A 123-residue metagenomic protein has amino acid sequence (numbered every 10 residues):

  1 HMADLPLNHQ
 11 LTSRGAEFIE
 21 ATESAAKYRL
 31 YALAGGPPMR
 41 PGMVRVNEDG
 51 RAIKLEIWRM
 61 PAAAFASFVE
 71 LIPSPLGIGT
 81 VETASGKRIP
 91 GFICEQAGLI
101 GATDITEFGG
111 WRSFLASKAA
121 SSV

Functional and structural regions predicted by a protein language model:
H1-V123: Glycine-aromatic micro-motifs
